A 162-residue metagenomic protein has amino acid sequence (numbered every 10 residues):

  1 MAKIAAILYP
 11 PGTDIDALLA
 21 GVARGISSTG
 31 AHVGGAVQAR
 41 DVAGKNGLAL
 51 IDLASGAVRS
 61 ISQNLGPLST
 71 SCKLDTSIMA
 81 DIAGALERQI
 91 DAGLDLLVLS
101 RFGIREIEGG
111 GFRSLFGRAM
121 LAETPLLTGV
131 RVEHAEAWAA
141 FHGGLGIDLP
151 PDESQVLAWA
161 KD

Functional and structural regions predicted by a protein language model:
M1-V33: Glycine-rich P-loop/Walker A and Walker A-like loops and their local beta1-loop-alpha1 context in P-loop NTPases
D14, R105-E108: Short, solvent-exposed loop/turn segments at secondary-structure junctions
A54-A92: Helix-adjacent hinge/juxtasegments
S77, E87, D91, M120-P125 (+1 more regions): Long, contiguous binding/interaction regions
I107-R118: Short Gly/Thr/Asp-enriched flexible loops that form oxyanion-binding sites at enzyme active sites
F116-V132: Substrate-engagement module of ASCE P-loop NTPases
V132-G146: Glycine-rich, charge-decorated loop segments at or immediately adjacent to ligand/cofactor-binding or catalytic sites
L149-D162: A charged, well-structured terminal subsegment
